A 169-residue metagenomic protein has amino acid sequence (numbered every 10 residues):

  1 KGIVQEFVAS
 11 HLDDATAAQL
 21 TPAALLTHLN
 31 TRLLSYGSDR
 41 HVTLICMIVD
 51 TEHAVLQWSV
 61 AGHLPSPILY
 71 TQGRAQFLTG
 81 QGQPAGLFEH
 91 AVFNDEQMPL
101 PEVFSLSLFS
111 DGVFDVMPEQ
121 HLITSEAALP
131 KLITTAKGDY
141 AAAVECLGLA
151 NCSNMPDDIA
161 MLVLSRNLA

Functional and structural regions predicted by a protein language model:
K1-Q19, Q76, E89, L100-M155 (+1 more regions): Active-site-proximal, acidic helix/loop segment immediately C-terminal to a metal-coordinating Asp/Glu
K1-T79, F93, L149-S153, D157 (+1 more regions): Catalytic core of PPM/PP2C metal-dependent serine/threonine phosphatase domains
I48-T51, P99-E102, N167: Extracellular and analogous surface-interaction loops
G62, G82, G112: A short beta-strand motif that forms part of the nucleic acid-binding face of small beta-barrel RNA-binding folds
I159-M161, L168-A169: Intrinsically disordered, glycine/charged-rich C-terminal tails and inter-domain linkers that flank nucleotidyl cyclase
